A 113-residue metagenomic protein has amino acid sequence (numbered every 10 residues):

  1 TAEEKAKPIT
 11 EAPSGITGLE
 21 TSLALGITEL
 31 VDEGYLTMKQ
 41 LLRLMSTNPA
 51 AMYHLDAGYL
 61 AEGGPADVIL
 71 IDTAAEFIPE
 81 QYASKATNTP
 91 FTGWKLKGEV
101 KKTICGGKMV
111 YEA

Functional and structural regions predicted by a protein language model:
T1-A74: His/Asp/Glu-enriched, well-ordered alpha-helical/loop segment that forms or immediately abuts the divalent-metal
E4-E11, P65-E112: C-terminal cap of metal-dependent C-N hydrolases
